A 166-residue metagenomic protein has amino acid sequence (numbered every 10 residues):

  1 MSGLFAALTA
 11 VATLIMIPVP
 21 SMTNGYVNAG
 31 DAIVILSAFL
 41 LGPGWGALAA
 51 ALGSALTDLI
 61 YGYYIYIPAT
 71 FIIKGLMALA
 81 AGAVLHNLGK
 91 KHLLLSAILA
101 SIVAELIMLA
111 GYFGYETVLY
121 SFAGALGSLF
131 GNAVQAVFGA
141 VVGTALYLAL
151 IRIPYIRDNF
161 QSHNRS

Functional and structural regions predicted by a protein language model:
M1-S166: Loop-helix junctions at membrane interfaces
